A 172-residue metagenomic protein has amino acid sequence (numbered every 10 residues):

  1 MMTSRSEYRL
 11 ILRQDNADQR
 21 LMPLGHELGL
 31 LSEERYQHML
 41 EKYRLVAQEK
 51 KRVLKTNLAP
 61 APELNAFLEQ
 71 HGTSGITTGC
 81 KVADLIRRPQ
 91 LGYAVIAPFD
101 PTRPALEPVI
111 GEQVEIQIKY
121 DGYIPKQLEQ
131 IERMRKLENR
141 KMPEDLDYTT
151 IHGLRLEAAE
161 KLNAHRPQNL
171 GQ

Functional and structural regions predicted by a protein language model:
M1: Conformationally flexible catalytic loops at phosphate/diphosphate-handling active centers
R5, I11, M22-G171: Extended, charge-enriched "interface" segments that sit outside catalytic cores
L12-D18: Active-site helical microenvironments for divalent-metal-assisted chemistry
